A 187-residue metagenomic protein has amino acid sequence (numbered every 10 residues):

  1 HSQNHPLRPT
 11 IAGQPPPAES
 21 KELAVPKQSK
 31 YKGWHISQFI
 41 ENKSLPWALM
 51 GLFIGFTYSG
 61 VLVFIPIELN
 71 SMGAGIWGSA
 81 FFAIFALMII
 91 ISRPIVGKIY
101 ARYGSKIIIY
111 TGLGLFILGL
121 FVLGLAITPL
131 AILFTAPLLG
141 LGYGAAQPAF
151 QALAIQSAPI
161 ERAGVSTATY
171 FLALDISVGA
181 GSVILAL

Functional and structural regions predicted by a protein language model:
N4-M50: Juxtamembrane intracellular "pre-TM" segments in multi-pass secondary transporters
K43-G51, G55-E68, M72-A74, G78: Helix-loop boundary and gating motifs at the non-cytosolic
G75-I76, I160-Y170: Loop-to-transmembrane helix entry/capping segments in MFS-fold secondary transporters and related SLC/MFSD carriers
A80-I89, L174: Transmembrane alpha-helical segments of major facilitator superfamily
I91-S105: Helix-to-loop junctions at the C-terminal end of transmembrane segments in multipass secondary transporters
I107-V122: Structural signature of the two symmetry-related core transmembrane helices
G124-T135: Helix-loop junctions at membrane interfaces in 12-TM secondary transporters
A145-A158: Intracellular juxtamembrane helix-capping segments at the cytosolic ends of symmetry-related transmembrane helices
